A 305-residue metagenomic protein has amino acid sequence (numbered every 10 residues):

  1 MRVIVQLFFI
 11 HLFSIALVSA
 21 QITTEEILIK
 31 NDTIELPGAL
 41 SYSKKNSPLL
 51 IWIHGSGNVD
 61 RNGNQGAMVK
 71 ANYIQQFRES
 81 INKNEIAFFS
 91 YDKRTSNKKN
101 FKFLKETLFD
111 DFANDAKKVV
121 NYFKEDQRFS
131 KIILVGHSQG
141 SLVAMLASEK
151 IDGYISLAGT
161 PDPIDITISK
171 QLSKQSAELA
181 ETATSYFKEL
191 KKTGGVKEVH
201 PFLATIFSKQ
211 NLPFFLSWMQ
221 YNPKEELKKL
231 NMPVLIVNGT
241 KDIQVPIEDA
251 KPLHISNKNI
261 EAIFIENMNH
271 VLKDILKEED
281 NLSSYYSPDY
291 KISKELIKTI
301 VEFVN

Functional and structural regions predicted by a protein language model:
Q21-K45: N-terminal cap/lid segment of alpha/beta-hydrolase-fold proteins
K45-I81: Short, surface-exposed "cap/lid" segments of acyl-processing enzymes
N72-K98: Conserved alpha/beta-hydrolase
L104-D126: Alpha/beta-hydrolase active-site loop
G153-S217, Y221-K224: Accessory cap/linker subdomain of secreted extracellular hydrolases
L230, I236-N238, D242: Short beta-strand/loop motif that positions the catalytic acidic residue of the alpha/beta-hydrolase fold
M232, V245-S256: Short alpha-helix in the alpha/beta-hydrolase fold that links the catalytic acid
M268-L272, L276-N305: Catalytic active-site module of serine/aspartate enzymes centered on a nucleophile-bearing elbow/loop
